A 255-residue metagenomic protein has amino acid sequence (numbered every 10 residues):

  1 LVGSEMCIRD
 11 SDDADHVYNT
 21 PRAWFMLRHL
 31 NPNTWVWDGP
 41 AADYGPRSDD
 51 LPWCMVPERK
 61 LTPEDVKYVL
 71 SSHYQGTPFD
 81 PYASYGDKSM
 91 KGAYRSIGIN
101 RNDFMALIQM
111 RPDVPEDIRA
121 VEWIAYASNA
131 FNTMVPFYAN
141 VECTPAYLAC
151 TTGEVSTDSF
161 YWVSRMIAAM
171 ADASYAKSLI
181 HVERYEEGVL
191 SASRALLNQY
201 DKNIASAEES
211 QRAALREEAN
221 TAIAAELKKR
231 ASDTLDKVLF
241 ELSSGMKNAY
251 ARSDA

Functional and structural regions predicted by a protein language model:
L1-I8: Short, small-residue-biased leader/transition segments that mark boundaries at the very start of proteins
R9, A23-L27, N33, W37 (+4 more regions): Generic preference for hydrophobic/aromatic residues in regular secondary structure cores
D12-K88, R95-I99, Y185-N203: Accessory, solvent-exposed terminal regions and/or long lumenal/extracellular loops of proteins
D13, N19, L30-P32, G39 (+9 more regions): Alpha-helical structural elements
R28, G39-A41, P57, A127 (+3 more regions): Short, isolated positions within intrinsically disordered regulatory regions of eukaryotic proteins
Q75, F79-N203: Substrate-recognition/cap regions that form aromatic- and gly/pro-loop-enriched pockets for small-molecule ligands
E183-A255: Histidine-centered catalytic/metal-binding microenvironments
